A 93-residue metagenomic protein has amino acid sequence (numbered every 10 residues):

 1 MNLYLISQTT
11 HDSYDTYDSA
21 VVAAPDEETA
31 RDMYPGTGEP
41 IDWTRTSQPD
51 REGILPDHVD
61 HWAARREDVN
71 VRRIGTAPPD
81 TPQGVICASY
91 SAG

Functional and structural regions predicted by a protein language model:
M1-D15: Short aromatic-glycine-(Arg/Gly/Cys) micro-motifs in beta-strand/loop hairpins
T16-P25: A short, exposed loop/beta-hairpin motif centered on an aromatic-Gly-Thr core
A30-M33: Short amphipathic alpha-helices within nucleic acid-binding modules
G36-G93: Short, mixed-charge low-complexity intrinsically disordered segments
